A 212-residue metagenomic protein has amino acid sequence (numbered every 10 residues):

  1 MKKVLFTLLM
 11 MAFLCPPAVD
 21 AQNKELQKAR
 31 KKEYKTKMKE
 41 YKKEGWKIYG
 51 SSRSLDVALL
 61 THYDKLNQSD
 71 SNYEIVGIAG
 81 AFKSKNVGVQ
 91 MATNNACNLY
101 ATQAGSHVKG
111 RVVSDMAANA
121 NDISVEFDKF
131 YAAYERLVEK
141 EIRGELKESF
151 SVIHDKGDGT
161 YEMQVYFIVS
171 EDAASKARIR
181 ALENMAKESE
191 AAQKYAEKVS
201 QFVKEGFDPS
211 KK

Functional and structural regions predicted by a protein language model:
V4-F13: Sec-dependent N-terminal signal peptides
L14-D20: C-terminal segment of classical bacterial N-terminal signal peptides
A21-K212: Domain-level marker for long, solvent-exposed, non-transmembrane regions
